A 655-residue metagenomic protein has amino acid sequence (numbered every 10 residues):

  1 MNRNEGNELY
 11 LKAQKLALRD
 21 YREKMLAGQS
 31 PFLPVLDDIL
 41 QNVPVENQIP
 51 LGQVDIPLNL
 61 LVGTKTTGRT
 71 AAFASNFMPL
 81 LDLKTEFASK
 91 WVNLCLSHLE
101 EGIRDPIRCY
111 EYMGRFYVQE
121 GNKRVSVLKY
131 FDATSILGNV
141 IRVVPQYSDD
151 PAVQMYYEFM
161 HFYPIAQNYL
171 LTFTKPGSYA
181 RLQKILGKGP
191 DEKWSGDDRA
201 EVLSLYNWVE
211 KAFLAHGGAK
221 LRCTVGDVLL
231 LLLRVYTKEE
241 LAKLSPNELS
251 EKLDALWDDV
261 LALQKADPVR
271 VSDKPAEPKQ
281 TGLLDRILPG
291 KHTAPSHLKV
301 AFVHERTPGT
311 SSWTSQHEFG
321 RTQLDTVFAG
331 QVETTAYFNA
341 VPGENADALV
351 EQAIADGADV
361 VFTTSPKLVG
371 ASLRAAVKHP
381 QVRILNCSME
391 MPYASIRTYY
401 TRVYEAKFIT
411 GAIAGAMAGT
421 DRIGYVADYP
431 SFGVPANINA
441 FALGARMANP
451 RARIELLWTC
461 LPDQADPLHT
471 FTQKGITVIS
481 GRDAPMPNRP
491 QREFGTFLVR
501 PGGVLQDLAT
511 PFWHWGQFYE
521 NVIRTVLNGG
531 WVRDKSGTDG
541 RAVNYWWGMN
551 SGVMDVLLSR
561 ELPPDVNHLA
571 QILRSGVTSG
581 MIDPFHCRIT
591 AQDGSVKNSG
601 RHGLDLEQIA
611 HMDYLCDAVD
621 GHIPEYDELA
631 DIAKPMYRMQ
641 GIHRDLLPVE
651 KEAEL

Functional and structural regions predicted by a protein language model:
M1-Q119, K123, Y130, K175-K188 (+1 more regions): Short, charged/polar connector segments at secondary-structure boundaries
Y112-M113, Q119-K184: Glycine- and acidic-residue-rich phosphate-binding/metal-coordinating active-site segment common to enzymes that handle
A301-G320, L324, F328, Y337-G343 (+1 more regions): Extracytoplasmic "Venus flytrap"
R321, I409-N449, D539-E561: An alpha-beta-alpha
G357-P366, L385-C387, G475-P485, L505-W513 (+1 more regions): Periplasmic-binding protein-like
V377-Y400: Flexible loop/hinge segments that line or gate small-molecule binding clefts
Y399-D421, W513-R533: Hydrophobic alpha-helical segments within soluble ligand-binding/sensing domains
G529-E654: Segments of small-molecule ligand-sensing domains
